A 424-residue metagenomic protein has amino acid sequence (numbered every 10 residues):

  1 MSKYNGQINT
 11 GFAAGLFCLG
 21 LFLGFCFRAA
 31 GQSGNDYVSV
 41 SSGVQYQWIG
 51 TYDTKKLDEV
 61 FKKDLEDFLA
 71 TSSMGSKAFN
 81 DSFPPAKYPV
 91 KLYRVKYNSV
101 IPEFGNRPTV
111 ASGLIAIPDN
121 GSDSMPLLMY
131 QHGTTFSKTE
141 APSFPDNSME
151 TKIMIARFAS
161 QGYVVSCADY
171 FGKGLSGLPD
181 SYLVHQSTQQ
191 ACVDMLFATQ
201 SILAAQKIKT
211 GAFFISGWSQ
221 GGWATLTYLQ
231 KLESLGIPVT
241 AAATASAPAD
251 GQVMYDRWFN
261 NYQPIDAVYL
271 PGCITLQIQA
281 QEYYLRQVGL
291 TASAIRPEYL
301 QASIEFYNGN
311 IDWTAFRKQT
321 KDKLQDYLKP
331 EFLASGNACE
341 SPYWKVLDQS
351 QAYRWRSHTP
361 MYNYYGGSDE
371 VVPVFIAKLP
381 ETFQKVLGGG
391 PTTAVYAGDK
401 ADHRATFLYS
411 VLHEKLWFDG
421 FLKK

Functional and structural regions predicted by a protein language model:
G31-S112, I117-S122: Catalytic-loop region of hydrolases
E103-V110, D119-R157: Short, surface-exposed "cap/lid" segments of acyl-processing enzymes
Y182-A204: Alpha/beta-hydrolase active-site loop
F197-D266: Primarily recognizes the serine-hydrolase "nucleophile elbow" in alpha/beta-hydrolase and SGNH/GDSL folds
P248-R354: Accessory cap/linker subdomain of secreted extracellular hydrolases
Y362-D369: Short beta-strand/loop motif that positions the catalytic acidic residue of the alpha/beta-hydrolase fold
E370-I376: Conserved alpha/beta-hydrolase "acid-adjacent" motif
L408-K424: Catalytic active-site module of serine/aspartate enzymes centered on a nucleophile-bearing elbow/loop
